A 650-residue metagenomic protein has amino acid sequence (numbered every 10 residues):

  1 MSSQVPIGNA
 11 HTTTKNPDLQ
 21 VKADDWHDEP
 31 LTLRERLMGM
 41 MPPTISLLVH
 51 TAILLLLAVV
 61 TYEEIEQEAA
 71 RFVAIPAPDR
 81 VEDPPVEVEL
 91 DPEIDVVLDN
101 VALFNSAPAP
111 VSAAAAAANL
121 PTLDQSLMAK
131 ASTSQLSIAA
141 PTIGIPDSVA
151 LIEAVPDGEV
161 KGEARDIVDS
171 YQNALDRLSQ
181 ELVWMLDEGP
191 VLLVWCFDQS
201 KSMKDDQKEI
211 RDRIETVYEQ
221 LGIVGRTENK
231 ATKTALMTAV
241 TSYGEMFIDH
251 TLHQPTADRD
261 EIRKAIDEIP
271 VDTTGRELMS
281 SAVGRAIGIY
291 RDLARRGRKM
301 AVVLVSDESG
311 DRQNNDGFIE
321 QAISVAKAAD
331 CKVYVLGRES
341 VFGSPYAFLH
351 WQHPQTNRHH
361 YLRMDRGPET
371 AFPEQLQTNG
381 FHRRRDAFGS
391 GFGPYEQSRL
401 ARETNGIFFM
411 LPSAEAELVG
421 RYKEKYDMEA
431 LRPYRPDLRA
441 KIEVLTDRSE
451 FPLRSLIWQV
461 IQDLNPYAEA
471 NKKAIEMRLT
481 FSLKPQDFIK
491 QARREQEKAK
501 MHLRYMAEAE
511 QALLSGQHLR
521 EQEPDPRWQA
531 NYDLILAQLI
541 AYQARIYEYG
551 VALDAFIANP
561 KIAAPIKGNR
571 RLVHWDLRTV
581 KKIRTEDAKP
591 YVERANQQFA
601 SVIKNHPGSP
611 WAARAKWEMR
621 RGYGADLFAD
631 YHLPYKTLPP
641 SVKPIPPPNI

Functional and structural regions predicted by a protein language model:
T13-I45, V49, L55-N100, A107 (+3 more regions): Acidic, polar low-complexity linker/tail segments
L186-L252, V283-A286, A301-V305, L336: Von Willebrand factor
I210, S309-R399: VWA/integrin I-like adhesion module and closely mimicked acidic/polar interface patches used
K230-I269, I289-L293, A509-A512: Short beta-strand-loop
I248-H250, D260-M300, G310-Q313, E339-Y346: Von Willebrand factor
H359-M506, Q511-D525, P648: C-terminal "exit" segments of structured domains
L519, E523-R527, V602-K616, G622-A625 (+2 more regions): Short solvent-exposed coil/turn linkers within tandem alpha-helical repeat scaffolds
Y547-I603, P610, L627-N649: Short coil/linker segments at helix-helix boundaries
